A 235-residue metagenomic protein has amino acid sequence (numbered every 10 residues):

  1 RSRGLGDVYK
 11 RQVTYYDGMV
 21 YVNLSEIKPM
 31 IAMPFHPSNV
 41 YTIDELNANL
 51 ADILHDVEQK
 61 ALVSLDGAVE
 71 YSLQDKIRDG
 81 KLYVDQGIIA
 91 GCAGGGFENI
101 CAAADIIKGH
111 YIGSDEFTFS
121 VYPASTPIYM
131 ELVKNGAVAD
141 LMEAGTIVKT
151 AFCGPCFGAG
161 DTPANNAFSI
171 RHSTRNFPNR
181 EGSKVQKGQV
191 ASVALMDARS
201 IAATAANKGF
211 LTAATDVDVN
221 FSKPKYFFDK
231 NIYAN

Functional and structural regions predicted by a protein language model:
R1-Y9: Single conserved hydrophobic/aromatic residue that forms the stacking wall/gate of nucleotide- or nucleobase-binding
R3, V13-T14, Y21-I27, Y122-S125 (+2 more regions): A glycine-rich phosphate-binding loop feature that marks nucleotide/adenosyl-phosphate handling sites
Q12-Y16, D79-L82, Y111-S114, D140 (+2 more regions): Solvent-exposed alpha-helices and their adjacent loops that cap or buttress functional pockets in soluble metabolic
V20-F119, P123-T126, N235: Non-catalytic terminal/interface segments that mediate subunit docking, oligomerization, and allosteric communication
A32-H36, E98-A102, M130-N135, A159-P163 (+1 more regions): Short acidic, glycine/serine/threonine-rich loops at helix termini
G87-N99, G154-P163, T174-P178, Q189-A206: Conserved phosphate/anionic-ligand binding catalytic regions in large, soluble enzymes, centered on
G94-G95, I112-P163, F168: Extended C-terminal subregions enriched in glycine
E181-N235: Extended hydrophobic packing segments that form well-structured cores
